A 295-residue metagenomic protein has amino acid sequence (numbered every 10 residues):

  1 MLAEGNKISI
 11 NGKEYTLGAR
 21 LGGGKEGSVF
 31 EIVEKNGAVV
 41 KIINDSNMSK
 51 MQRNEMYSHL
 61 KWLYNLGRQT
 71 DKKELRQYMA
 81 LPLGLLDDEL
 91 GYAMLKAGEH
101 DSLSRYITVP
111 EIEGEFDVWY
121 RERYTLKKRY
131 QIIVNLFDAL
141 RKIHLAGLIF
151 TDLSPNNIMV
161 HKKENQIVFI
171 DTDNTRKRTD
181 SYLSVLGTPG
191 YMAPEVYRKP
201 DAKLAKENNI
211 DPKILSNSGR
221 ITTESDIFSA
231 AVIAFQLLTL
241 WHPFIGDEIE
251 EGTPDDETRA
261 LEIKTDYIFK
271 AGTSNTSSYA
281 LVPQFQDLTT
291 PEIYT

Functional and structural regions predicted by a protein language model:
L2-S46, Q52, E74-Y78: ATP-binding glycine-rich phosphate-binding loop
S46-K73: The N-lobe alphaC helix and its flanking beta3-alphaC-beta4 segment of protein kinase-like domains, centered on
Q77-I132: Conserved structural core of kinase catalytic domains
L140, H144-K162: Catalytic-loop of the protein kinase fold
N156-K206: Activation segment/activation loop of eukaryotic-type protein kinase catalytic domains
T223, F235-P291: Conserved C-lobe activation region of Hanks-type protein kinase-like domains
D226: Conserved catalytic-loop aspartate of Hanks-type protein kinases
